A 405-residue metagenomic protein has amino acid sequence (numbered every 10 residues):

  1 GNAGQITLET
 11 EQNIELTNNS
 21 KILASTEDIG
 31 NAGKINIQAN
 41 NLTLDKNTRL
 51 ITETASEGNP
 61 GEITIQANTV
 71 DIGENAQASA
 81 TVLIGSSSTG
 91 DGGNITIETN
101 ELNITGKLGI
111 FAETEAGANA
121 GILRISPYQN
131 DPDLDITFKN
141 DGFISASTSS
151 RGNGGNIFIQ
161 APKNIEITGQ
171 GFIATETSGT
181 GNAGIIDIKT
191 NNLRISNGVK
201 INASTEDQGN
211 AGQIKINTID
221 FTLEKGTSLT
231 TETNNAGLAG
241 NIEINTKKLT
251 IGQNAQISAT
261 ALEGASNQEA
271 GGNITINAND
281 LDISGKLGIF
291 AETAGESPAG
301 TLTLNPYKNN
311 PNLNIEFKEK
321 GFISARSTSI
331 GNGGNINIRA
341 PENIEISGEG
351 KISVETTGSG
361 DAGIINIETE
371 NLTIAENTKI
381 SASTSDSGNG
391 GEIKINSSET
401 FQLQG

Functional and structural regions predicted by a protein language model:
G1-G405: Extracellular and secretory-pathway beta-repeat/beta-biased strand scaffolds
